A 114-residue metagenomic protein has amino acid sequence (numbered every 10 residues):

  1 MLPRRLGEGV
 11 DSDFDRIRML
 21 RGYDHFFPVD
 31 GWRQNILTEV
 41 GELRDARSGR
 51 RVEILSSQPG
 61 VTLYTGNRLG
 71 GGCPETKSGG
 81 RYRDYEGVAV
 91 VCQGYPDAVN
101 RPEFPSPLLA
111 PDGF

Functional and structural regions predicted by a protein language model:
L2-F114: Active-site pocket scaffolds in enzymes
